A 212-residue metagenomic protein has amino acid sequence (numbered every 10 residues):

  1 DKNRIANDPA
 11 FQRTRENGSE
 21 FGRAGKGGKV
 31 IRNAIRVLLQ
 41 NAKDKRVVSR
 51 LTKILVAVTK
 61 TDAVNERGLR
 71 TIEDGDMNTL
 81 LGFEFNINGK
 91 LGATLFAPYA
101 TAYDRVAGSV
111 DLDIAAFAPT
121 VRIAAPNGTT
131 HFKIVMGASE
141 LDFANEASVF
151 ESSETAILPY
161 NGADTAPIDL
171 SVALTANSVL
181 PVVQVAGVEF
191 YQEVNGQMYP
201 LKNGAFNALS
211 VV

Functional and structural regions predicted by a protein language model:
D1-G89: Long, polar/Ser/Thr-enriched low-complexity segments that form simple helices or flexible linkers at protein ends
T14-R15, V47-S49, H131-V135, T155-I157 (+1 more regions): Short, low-complexity, polar/charged sequence segments that are solvent-exposed and flexible
T59-N203: Charged linear interaction tracts used for macromolecular binding and regulation
P200-V212: Low-complexity, polybasic segments enriched for Lys interleaved with small residues
